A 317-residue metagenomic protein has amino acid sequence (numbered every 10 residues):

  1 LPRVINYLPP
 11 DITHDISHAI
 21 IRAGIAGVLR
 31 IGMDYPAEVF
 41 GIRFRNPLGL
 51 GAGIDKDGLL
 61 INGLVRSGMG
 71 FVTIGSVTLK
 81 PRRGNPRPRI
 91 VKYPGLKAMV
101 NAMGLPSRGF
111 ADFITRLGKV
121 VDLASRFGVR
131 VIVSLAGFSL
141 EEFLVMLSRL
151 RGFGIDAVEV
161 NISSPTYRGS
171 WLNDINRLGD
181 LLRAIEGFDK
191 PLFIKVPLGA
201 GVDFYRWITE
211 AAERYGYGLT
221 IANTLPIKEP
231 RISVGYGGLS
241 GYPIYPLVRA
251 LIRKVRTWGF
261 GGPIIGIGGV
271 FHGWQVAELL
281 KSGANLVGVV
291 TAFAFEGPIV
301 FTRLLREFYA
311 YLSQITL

Functional and structural regions predicted by a protein language model:
L1-L123, L304, Y311: N-terminal capping/small domains of soluble enzymes
H18-R30, I162-R177, D203-G262, E296: Glycine/Thr-rich beta-alpha phosphate-binding loop at enzyme active sites
I42-G49, S125-V133, F188-A200, V255-I267: Short beta-strand/loop segments at the ligand-binding rim of alpha/beta enzyme cores
D57-L64, F143-L150, A200-R214, V255-F260 (+1 more regions): Catalytic cores of alpha/beta
G70-R82, A157-T166, G218-P226, G269-V270 (+1 more regions): Glycine-rich phosphate-binding active-site loops on the catalytic face of alpha/beta enzymes
P81-K97, K228-G241, L286, T291-L317: C-terminal helical cap(s) of enzyme catalytic domains, especially alpha/beta-barrels
P81-P88, F110-V120, L140, T166-D189 (+5 more regions): Active-site-adjacent beta->alpha loops and helix N-cap segments on the catalytic face of soluble alpha/beta enzymes
P88-V91, L96-G169: Active-site beta->alpha loop and helix N-cap motifs at the rims of alpha/beta catalytic domains
